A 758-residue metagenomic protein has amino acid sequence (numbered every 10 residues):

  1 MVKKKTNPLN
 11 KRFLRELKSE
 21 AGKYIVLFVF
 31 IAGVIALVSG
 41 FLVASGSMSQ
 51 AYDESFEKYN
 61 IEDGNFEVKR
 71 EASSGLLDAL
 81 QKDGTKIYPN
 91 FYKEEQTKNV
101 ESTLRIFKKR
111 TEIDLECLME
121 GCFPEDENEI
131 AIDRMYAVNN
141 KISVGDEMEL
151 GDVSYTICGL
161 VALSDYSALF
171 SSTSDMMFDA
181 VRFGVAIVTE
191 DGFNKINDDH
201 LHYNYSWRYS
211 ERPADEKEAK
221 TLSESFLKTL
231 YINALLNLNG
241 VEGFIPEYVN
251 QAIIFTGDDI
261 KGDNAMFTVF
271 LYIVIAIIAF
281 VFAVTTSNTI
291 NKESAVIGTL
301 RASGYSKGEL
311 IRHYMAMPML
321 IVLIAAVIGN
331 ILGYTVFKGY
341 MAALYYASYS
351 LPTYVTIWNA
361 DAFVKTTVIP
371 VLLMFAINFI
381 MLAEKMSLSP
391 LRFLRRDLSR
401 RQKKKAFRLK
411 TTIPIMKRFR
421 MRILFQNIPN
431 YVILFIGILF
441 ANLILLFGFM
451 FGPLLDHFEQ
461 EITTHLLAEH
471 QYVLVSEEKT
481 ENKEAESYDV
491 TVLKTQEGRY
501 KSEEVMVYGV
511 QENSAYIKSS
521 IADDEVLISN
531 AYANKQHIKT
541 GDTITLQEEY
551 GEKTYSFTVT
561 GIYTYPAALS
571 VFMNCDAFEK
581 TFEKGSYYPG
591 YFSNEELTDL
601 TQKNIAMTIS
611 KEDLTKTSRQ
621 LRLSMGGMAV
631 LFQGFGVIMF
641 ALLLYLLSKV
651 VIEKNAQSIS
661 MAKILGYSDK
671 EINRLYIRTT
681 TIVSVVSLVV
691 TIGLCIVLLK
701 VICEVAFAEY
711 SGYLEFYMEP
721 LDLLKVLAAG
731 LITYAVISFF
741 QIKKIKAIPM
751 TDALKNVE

Functional and structural regions predicted by a protein language model:
M1-A279, N288, A342, A347 (+7 more regions): Membrane transport/envelope proteins' first extracytoplasmic loop
M1-K11, Q402-R418: Short, membrane-interfacial amphipathic segments enriched in basic
V2-K3, S387-K404, K743-E758: Short cytosolic juxtamembrane segments of multi-pass membrane proteins
S19-M48, D259-G298, A316-G333, V364-A376 (+5 more regions): Hydrophobic alpha-helical transmembrane segments of multi-pass inner-membrane transport and secretion
F66, I415-K535, K539-D542, L546-T554: Juxtamembrane segments of multi-pass membrane proteins
S143, S306-K307, S389, K539 (+2 more regions): Short coil/turn motifs that cap or connect alpha-helices
V327-K365, R674, V686-D752: Short helix-loop junctions at transmembrane helix boundaries
